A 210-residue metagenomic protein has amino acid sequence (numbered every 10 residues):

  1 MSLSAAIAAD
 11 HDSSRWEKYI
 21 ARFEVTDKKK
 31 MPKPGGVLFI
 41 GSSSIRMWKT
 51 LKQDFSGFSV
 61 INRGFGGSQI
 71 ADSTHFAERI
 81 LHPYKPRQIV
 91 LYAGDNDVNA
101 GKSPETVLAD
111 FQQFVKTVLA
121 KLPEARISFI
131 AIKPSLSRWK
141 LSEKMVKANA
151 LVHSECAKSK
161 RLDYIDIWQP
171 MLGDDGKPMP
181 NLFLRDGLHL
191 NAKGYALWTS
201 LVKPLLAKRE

Functional and structural regions predicted by a protein language model:
M1-F39, I45, K49, Q53-D54 (+2 more regions): N-terminal secretory targeting modules
V25-V37, F76-H82, K116-L119: Short amphipathic alpha-helices and their capping/turn segments at secondary-structure boundaries
F39, V60-N62, Y164: Conserved beta-strand scaffold positions in the cores of enzyme catalytic domains, especially in NTP/NDP-utilizing
I45-I61, I70-L108, S128, I132-L136: Oxyanion-hole/transition-state-stabilizing segment in secreted/luminal serine hydrolases and related acyltransferases
K52, L81, L119, H153-A157 (+1 more regions): N-terminal cationic-hydrophobic initiation segments that often serve targeting/anchoring roles
E105-F114, K144-N149: Charged helix-capping and loop-helix junction motifs
L122-R126: A short helix->loop->beta-strand "cap" motif at the edges of active sites that frequently abuts
L136-E210: Catalytic His-Asp segment of secreted/periplasmic serine-dependent ester chemistry enzymes
